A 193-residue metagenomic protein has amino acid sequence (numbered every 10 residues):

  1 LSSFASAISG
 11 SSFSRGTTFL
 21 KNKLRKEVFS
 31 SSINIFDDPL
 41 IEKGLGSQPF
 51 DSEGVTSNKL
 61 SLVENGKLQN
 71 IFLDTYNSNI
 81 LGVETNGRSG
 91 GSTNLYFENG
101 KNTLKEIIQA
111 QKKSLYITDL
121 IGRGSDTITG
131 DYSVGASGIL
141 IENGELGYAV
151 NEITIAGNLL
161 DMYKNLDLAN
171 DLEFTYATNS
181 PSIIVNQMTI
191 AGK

Functional and structural regions predicted by a protein language model:
L1-L20: Active-site pocket-lining segments that scaffold enzyme catalytic pockets across diverse folds
K23-K193: Dual-mode signal for accessory low-complexity, basic/Gly-rich regions
